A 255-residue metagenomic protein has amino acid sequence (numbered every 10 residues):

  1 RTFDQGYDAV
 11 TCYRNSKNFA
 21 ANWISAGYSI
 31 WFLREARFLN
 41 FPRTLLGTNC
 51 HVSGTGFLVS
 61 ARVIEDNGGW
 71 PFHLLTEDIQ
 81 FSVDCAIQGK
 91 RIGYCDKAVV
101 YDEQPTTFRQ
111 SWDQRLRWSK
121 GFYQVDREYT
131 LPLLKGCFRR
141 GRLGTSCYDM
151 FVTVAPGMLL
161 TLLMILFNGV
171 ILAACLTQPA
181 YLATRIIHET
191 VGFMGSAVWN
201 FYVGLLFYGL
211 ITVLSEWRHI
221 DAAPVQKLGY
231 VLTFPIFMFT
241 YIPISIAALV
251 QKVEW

Functional and structural regions predicted by a protein language model:
R1, P243-V250: Membrane-embedded alpha-helices of multi-pass transport/permease systems
T2-L75, L116, K120-R127: Long helical/loop segments within the catalytic core of UDP-sugar-dependent glycosyltransferases, especially the large
L46-G47, T106-F234, L249-W255: Basic/Trp-rich segment in TM-proximal cytosolic loops or flexible interdomain/linker regions
G47, H73, S82-V100: Catalytic donor-sugar/metal-binding loop of nucleotide-sugar-dependent glycosyltransferases
G54, Y94, Y101-D113: Catalytic cores of eukaryotic secretory-pathway lumenal/extracellular enzymes that build and remodel glycoconjugates
A61-R62, I79, A98: Structural detector for helix-capping/boundary residues
F81-S82, S111: Short, hydrophobic alpha-helical packing/hinge segments within bilobed ligand-binding/sensory domains
F239: Hydrophobic, well-ordered secondary-structure elements that form the walls of internal hydrophobic environments
